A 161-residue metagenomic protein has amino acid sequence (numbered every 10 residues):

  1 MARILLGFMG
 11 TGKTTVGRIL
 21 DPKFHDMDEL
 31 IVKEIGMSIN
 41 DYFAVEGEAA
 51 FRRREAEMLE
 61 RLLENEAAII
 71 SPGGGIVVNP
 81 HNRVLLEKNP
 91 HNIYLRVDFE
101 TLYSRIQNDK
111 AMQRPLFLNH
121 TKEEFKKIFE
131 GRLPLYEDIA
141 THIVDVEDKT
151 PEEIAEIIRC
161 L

Functional and structural regions predicted by a protein language model:
R3, I19, N65, E130-L161: NTP-dependent small-molecule kinase module
F8: P-loop (Walker A) phosphate-binding loop of NTP-binding proteins
T11: ATP-binding Walker
T14: Walker A/P-loop
K23, H91, T141-H142: Well-ordered beta-strand positions
M27-G75, P80-E87, K122, K126: ATP-dependent small-molecule kinase phosphotransfer cores that center on conserved nucleotide phosphate-binding segments
G74-I76, D98-E100, K149: Short glycine-rich anion-binding loops that position phosphate/pyrophosphate groups of nucleotides and phosphorylated
K88-L133: A glycine- and Lys/Arg-enriched "phosphate-lid" helix/loop adjacent to the NTP-binding pocket of small-molecule kinases
